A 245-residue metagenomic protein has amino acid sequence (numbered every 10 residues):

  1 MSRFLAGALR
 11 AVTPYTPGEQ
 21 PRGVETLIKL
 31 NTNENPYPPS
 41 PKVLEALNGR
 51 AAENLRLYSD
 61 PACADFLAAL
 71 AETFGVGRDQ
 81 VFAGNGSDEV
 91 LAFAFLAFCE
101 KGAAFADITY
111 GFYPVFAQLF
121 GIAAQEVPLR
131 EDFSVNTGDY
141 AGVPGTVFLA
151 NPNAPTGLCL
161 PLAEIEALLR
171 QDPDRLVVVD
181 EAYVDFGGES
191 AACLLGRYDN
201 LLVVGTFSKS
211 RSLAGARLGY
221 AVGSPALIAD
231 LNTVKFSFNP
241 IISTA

Functional and structural regions predicted by a protein language model:
M1-L57, V143: N-terminal "arm"/small-domain region of PLP-dependent enzymes with the aminotransferase-like
N33-P36, S87-D88, Y110, N151-P155 (+2 more regions): Short glycine-rich anion-binding loops that position phosphate/pyrophosphate groups of nucleotides and phosphorylated
E45-G49, E72, A92, L96 (+4 more regions): Short, well-ordered alpha-helices that flank and scaffold nucleotide-derived cofactor binding pockets
A64-A103, F120: Phosphate-binding glycine-rich loop
L96-A150: PLP-dependent aminotransferase-like
S134-V143, P155-L213: Active-site pre-lysine segment of PLP-dependent enzymes
N200-A245: PLP-dependent aminotransferase class I/II
